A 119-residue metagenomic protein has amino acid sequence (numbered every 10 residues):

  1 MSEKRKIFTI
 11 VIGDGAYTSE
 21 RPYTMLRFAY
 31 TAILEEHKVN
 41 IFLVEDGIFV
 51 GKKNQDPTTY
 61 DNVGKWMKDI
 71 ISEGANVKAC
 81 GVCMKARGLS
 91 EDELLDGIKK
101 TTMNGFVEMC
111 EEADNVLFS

Functional and structural regions predicted by a protein language model:
K4, F8-Y23, V50-P57: Short, glycine-rich nucleotide/cofactor-binding loops
I7, H37-N40, N76: Residues at the starts of beta-strands that form the adenosine-phosphate
P22-H37, I41: Histidine-anchored nucleotide/phosphate-binding helix
A29, G64-K68, F106-V107: Short amphipathic alpha-helical segments and helix-helix/interface helices
I33-L34, I71, C110-E111: Anion (oxyanion) recognition and catalysis
I41-K52, V82-C83: Short, conserved active-site loops that position catalytic residues or coordinate cofactors/metal ions across diverse
P57-K85: A glycine-rich helix N-cap at a beta->alpha junction
R87-S119: C-terminal structural segments of small proteins and small subunits
